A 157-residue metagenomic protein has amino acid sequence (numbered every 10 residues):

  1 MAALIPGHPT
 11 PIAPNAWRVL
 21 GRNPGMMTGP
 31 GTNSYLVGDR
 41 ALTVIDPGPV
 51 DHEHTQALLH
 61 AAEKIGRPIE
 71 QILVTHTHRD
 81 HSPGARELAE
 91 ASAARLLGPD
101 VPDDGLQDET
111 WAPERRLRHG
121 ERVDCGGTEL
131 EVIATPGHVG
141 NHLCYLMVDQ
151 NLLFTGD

Functional and structural regions predicted by a protein language model:
A2: Catalytic, metal-anchored helix/loop core of enzyme active sites in primary metabolism
G7-I65, C144-T155: Conserved beta-strand hairpin/beta-sheet module of binuclear metal-dependent hydrolase folds, prominently
R18, R122-V148, L152: Core dinuclear metal-dependent hydrolase active-site scaffold
L20-R22, D100, P136: Residues at the C-termini of beta-strands that transition into short coil/loop
P30, P49-E131, N151: Active-site HxH/HxHxD metal-binding segment of metal-dependent hydrolases
P47, L73-H76, T135, V139 (+1 more regions): Ser/Thr-glycine-rich phosphate-binding loops at phosphate-binding pockets of nucleotides, nucleotide cofactors
D100, G156-D157: Short, small-residue-rich loop/turn micro-motifs
